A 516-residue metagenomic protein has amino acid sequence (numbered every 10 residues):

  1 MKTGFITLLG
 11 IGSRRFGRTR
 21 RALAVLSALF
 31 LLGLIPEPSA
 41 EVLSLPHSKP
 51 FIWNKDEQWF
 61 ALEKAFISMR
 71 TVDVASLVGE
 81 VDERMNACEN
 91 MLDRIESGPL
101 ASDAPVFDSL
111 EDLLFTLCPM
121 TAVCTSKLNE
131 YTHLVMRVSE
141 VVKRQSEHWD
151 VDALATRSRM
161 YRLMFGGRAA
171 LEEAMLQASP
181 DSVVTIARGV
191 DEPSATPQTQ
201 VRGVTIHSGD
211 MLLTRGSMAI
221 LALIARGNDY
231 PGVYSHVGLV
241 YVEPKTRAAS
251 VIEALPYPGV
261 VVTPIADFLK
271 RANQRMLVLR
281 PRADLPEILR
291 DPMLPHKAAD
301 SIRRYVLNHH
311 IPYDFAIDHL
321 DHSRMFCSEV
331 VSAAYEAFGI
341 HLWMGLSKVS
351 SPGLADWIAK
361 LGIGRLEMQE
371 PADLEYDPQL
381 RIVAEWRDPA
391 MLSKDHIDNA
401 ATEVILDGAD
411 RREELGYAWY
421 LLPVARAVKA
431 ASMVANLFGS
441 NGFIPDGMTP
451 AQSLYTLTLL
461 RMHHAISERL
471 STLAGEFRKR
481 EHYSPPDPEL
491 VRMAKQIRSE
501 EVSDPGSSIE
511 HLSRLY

Functional and structural regions predicted by a protein language model:
K2-Y516: Cysteine-nucleophile amide-bond enzymes
